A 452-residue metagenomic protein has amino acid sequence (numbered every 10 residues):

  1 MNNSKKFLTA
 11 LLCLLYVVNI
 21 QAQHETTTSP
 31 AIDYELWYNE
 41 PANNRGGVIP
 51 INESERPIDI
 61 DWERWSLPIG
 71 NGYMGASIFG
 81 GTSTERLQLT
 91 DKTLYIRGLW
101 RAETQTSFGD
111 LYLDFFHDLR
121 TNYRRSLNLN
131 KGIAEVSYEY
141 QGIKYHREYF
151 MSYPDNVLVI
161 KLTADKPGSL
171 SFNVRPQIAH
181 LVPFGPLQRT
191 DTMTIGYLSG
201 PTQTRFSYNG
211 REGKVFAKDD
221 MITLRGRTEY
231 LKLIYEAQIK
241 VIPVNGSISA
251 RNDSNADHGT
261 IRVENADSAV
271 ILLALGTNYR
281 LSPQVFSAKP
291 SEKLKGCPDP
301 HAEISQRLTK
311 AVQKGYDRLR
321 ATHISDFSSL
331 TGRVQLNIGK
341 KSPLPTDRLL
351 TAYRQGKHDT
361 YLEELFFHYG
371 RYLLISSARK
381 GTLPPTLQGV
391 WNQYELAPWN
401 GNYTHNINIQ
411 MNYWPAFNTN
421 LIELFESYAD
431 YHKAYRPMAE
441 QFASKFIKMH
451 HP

Functional and structural regions predicted by a protein language model:
M1-H24: Bacterial Sec-dependent N-terminal signal peptides
Q23-P452: Aromatic-residue-lined binding/catalytic grooves and analogous aromatic/hydrophobic interfacial grooves in multimeric
